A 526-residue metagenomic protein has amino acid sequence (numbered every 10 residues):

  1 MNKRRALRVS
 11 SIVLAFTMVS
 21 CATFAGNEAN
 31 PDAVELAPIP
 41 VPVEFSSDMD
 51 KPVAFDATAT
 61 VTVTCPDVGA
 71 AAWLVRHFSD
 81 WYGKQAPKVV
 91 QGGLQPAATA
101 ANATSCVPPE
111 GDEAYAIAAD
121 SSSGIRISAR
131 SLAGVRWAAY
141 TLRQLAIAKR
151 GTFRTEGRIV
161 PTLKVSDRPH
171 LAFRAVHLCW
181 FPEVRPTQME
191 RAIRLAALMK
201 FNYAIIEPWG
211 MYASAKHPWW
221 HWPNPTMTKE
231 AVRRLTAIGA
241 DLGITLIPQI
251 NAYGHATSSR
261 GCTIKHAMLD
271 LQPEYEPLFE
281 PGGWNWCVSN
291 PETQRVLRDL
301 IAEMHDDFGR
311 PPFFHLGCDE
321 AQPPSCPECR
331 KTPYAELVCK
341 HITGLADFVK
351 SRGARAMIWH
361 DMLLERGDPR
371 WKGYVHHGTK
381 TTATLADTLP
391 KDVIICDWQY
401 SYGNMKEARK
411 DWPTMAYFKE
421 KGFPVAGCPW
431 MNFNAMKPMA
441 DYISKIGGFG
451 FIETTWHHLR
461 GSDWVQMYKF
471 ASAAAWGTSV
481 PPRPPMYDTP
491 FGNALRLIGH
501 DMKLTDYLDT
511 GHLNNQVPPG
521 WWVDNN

Functional and structural regions predicted by a protein language model:
N2-I12: Bacterial N-terminal signal peptides that target proteins for export
R5, P38-D48, A54, T64 (+6 more regions): Substrate-binding groove of N-acetylhexosamine-processing glycoside hydrolases
S10-S20: Bacterial N-terminal signal peptides
C21-S166, L363, G373, K380-T381 (+2 more regions): Acidic, contiguous N-terminal accessory segments
T23, A70, E183-R185, A196 (+7 more regions): Flexible loop/turn segments at secondary-structure boundaries
S47, E110-K350, A354-M357: Feature activates predominantly on carbohydrate-active enzymes
K84-C106, R154-G157, I205-Y212, C428-N432 (+2 more regions): A generic structural motif
K88-V89, P248, I358, G427: A structural preference for short, hydrophobic beta-strand core positions in alpha/beta folds
